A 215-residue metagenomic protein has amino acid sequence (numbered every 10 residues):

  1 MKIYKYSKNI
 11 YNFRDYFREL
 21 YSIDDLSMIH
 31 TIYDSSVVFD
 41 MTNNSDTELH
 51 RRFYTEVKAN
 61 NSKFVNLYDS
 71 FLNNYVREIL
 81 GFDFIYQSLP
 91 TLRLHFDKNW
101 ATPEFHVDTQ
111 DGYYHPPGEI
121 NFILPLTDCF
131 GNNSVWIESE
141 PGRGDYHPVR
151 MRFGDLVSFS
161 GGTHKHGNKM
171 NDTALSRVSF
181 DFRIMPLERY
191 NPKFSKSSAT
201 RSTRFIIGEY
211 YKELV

Functional and structural regions predicted by a protein language model:
M1-I79: N-terminal auxiliary "cap/dimerization" subdomain that precedes the catalytic jelly-roll/cupin core of mononuclear
K63-V107, H115: Extracellular-facing segments of soluble proteins and assemblies that are Gly/Ser/Thr-biased and enriched in aromatics
R77-G81, T127, E188: Hydrophobic/aromatic-lined pockets within catalytic cores
P90, F122, F180-I184: A structural signal for short, well-ordered beta-strand segments
R93, D97-N99, Q110, T127-C129 (+3 more regions): Short, solvent-exposed loop/turn segments at secondary-structure junctions
A101-S158, R177: Catalytic core of non-heme Fe(II) oxygenases with the double-stranded beta-helix
P141-V215: Catalytic core of Fe(II)/2-oxoglutarate
